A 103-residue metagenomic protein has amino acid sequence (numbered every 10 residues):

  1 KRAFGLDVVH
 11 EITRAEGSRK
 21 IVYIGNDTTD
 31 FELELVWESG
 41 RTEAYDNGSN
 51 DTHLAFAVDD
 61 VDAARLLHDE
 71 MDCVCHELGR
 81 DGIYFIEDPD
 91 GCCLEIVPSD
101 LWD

Functional and structural regions predicted by a protein language model:
K1-D30: Core segments of cupin and vicinal oxygen chelate
I12-T13, Y23, D62-D103: Vicinal oxygen chelate
G25, A55-D59: Short hydrophobic/aromatic beta-strand micro-patches that form the beta-sheet surface supporting nucleotide- or nucleic
D27-F31, G40-T42, V61-A63: Short, charged/polar surface micro-motifs in flexible loops or helix N-caps
W37-R41, P98-L101: Acetyl-CoA-dependent GNAT
A44-N47, C75-E77: A short, polar/proline- and glycine-enriched secondary-structure boundary/capping micro-motif
S49-L54: Eukaryotic phosphotyrosine signaling hubs
